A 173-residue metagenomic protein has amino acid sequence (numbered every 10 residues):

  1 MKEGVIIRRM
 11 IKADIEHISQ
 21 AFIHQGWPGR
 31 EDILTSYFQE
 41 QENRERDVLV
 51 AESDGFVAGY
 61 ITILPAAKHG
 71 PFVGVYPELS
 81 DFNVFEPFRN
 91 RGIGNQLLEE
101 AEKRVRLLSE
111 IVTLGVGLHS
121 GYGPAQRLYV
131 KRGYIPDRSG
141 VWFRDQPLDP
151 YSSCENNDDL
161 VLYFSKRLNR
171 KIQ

Functional and structural regions predicted by a protein language model:
M1-E3, Q173: Basic/polar N-terminal segments that are highly enriched at the extreme N-terminus, encompassing both cleavable
V5, R9-E16, Q20-E86, L98-E99 (+2 more regions): Acetyl-CoA-dependent GNAT
R46, N157-Y163: Short hydrophobic/aromatic beta-strand or adjacent loop that forms the aromatic wall/cage of a ligand/substrate-binding
F72-V75, E155-D159: Short coil/turn motifs at beta-sheet boundaries
F82-R89, G117-H119: A short, internal acetyl-CoA/4′-phosphopantetheine-binding micro-motif in the GNAT/acyltransferase core
G92: Conserved G/P- and acidic residue-centered "switch" motifs that form tight phosphate/ATP-binding loops in soluble
N95, L118-G140, R144-S152, N157: Conserved active-site alpha-helix within GNAT-family acetyltransferase domains
V105-L118: Conserved GNAT acetyl-CoA-binding A-motif
